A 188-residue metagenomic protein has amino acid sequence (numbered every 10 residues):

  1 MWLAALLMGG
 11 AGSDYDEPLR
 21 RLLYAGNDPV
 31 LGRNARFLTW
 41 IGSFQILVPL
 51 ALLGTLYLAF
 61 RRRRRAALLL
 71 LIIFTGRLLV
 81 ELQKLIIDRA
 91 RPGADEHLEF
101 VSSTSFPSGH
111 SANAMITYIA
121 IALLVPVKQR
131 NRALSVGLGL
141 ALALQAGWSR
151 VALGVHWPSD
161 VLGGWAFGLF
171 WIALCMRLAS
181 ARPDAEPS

Functional and structural regions predicted by a protein language model:
M1-I46, L85-E99: N-terminal transmembrane-helix/juxtamembrane module of multi-pass inner/ER membrane proteins
W2, F74-L82, A141-V151: Aromatic-anchored segments of alpha-helical transmembrane domains
M8-A11, R63, L85-G93, V155 (+2 more regions): Transmembrane helix-loop junctions in multipass membrane proteins, especially transporters and channels
E17, L50, A59-L134: Membrane-interface loops
R21, L68-I73, L138, G164-W165: Alpha-helical transmembrane segments of multi-pass membrane proteins, especially transporters and channels
G42-V48, V136-A141: Short hydrophobic alpha-helical membrane-embedded segments
E96-S188: Membrane-embedded catalytic cores of phosphoryl/pyrophosphoryl-handling enzymes
